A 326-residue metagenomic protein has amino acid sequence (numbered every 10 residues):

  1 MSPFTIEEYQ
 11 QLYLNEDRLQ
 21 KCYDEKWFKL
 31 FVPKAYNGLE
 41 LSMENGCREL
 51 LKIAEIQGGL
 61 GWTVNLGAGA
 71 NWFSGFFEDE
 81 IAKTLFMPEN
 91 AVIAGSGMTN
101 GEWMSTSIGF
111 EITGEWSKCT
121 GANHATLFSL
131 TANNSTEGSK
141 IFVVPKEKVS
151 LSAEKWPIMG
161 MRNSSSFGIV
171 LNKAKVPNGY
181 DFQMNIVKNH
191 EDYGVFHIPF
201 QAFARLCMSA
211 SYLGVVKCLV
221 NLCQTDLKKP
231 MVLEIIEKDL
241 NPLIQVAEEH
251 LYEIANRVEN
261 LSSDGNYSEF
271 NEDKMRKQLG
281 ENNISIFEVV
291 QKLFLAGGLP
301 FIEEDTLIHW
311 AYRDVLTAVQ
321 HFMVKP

Functional and structural regions predicted by a protein language model:
S2, I6-Q10, A35, K228 (+2 more regions): C-terminal helix-coil-helix/basic helical segment that borders enzyme active sites and/or dimer interfaces and provides
L12-H124: Glycine-rich flavin
E49, I112-G114, L171, V216 (+1 more regions): Buried hydrophobic positions in well-ordered alpha/beta secondary-structure cores of metabolic enzymes
G95-S96, H124-T126, K146-M159, N163-S164: Active-site glycine-rich loop that binds ribose-phosphate moieties when present
E115-K148, G298: DPxDG-like acidic metal-binding loop motif
I158-Q245: Glycine-rich beta->alpha junctions and the first turn(s) of the following alpha-helix
G214, K238-E248, Y252, R276 (+2 more regions): Generic structural signal for well-ordered, non-transmembrane alpha-helical segments in soluble/cytosolic regions
E288, L295-P326: Glycine-rich phosphate/cofactor-binding loops in nucleotide/flavin-utilizing enzymes
